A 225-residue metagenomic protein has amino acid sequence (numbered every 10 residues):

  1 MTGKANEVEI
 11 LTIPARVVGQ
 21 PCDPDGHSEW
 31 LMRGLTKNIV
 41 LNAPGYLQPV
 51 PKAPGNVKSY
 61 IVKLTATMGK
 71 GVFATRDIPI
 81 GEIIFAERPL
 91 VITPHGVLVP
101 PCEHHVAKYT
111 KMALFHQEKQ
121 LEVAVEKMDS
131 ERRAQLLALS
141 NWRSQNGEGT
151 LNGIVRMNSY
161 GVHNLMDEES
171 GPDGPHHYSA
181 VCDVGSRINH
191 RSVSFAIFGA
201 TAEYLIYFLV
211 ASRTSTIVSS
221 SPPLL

Functional and structural regions predicted by a protein language model:
M1-L225: Conserved catalytic SET/PR domain of SAM-dependent protein methyltransferases, capturing the structural core that binds
